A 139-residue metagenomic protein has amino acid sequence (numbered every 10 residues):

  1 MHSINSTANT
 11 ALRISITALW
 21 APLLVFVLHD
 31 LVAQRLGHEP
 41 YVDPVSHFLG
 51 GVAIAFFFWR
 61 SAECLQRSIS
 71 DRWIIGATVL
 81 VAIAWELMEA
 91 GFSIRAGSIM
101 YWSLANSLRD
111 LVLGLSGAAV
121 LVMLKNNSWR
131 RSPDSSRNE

Functional and structural regions predicted by a protein language model:
M1-L108, V112-E139: Bulky hydrophobic segments
